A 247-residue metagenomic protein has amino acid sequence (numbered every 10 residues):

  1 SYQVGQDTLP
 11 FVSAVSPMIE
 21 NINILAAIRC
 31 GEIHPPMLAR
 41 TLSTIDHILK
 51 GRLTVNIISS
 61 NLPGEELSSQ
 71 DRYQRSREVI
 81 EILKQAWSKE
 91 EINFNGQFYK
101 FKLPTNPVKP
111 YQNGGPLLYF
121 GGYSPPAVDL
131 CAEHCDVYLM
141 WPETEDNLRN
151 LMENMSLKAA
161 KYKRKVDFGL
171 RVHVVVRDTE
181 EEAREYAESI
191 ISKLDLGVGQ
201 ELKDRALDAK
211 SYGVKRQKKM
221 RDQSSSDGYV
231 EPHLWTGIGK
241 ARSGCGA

Functional and structural regions predicted by a protein language model:
S1-I22, N95, K109-P116, T236: N-terminal beta1-alpha1-beta2 module of alpha/beta enzyme domains
V12-E20, L42-L53, A132-E133, L157-K163: Acidic (Asp/Glu)-rich catalytic clusters
V15, I45, V55, L83 (+3 more regions): Conserved, mostly hydrophobic/aromatic
N23-I28, L53-I57, L118-G121, D136-M140 (+1 more regions): Hydrophobic faces of well-ordered beta-strands that scaffold small-molecule active sites in alpha/beta enzyme cores
R29-G31, I58-L62, P104, Y123-P125 (+2 more regions): Active-site beta-loop-alpha junctions enriched in small/polar residues
G31-T44: Glycine-rich anion/phosphate-binding loops
L38-T41, F120-L130, A247: Short, acidic/polar
S69-Y111, E143-A247: An alpha-helical appendage that flanks or caps ligand/catalytic pockets
